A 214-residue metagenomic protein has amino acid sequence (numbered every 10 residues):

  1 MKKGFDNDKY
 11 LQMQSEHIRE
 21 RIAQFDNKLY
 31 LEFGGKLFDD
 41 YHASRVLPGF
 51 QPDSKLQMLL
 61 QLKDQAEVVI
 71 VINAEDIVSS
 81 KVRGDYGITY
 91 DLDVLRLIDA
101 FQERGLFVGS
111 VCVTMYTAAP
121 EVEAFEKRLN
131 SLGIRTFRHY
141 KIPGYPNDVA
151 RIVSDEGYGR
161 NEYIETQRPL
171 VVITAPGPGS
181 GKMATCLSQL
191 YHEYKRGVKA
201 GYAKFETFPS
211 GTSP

Functional and structural regions predicted by a protein language model:
M1-Y145: Long, basic/Gly/Ser/Thr-rich N-terminal segments that mediate initial subcellular attachment or targeting
S15-R21, I152-E165: Pre-Walker A adenine-sensing motif
N27, Q167-V171: Pre-Walker A (Motif I) flank of P-loop NTPase domains
F38-D40, I77-V78, S180-G181, P209-T212: Flexible loop/turn segments at secondary-structure boundaries
F137-R160: N-terminal pre-Walker A segment at the start of P-loop NTPase domains
Y140, A175-G177, K204: Short, structured patches in soluble enzyme cores that scaffold and shape functional sites
L170-K195: Glycine-rich phosphate-binding P-loop
G197-T212: Short beta-strand-centered segment that lines the nucleotide-binding/catalytic pocket of NTP-utilizing
